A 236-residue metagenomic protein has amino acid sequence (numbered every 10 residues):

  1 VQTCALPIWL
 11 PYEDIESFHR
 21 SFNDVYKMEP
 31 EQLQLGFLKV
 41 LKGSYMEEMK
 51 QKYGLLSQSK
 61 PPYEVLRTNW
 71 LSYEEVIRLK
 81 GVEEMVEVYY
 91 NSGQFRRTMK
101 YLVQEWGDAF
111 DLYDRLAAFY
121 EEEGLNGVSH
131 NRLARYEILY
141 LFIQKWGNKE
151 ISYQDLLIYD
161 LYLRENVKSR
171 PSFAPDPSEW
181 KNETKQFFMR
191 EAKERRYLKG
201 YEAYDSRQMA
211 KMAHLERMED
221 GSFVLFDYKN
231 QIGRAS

Functional and structural regions predicted by a protein language model:
V1-D114: A structural motif corresponding to the C-terminal lobe/cap of the Radical SAM core domain
Q2-C4, Q231-S236: Residue-level detector of conserved catalytic or cofactor/ligand-binding positions in enzyme active sites
E84-R234: Radical SAM enzyme core and accessory elements
